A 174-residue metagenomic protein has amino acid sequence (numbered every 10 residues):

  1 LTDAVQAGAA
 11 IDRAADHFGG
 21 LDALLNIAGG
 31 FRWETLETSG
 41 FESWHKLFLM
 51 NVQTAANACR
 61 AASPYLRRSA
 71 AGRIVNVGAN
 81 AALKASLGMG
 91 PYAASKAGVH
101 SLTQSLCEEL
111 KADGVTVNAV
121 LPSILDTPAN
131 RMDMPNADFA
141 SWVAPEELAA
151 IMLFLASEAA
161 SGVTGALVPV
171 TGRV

Functional and structural regions predicted by a protein language model:
I27-R32: Conserved NAD(P)H cofactor-binding loop of Rossmann-fold oxidoreductase domains
T35-L36, S43-F48: Substrate-binding pocket helix/loop in short-chain dehydrogenase/reductase
E37, K84-G90, A112: Active-site loop immediately N-terminal to the catalytic Tyr-X3-Lys motif of short-chain dehydrogenase/reductase
C59, S95: Active-site helix of classical SDR
P64, E108-E109, S161: Alpha-helical segment proximal to the catalytic Tyr-Lys
A79: Residue(s) in the substrate-gating loop at a strand-loop-helix junction that position the organic substrate next
A112, A119-V120, T127, A137-V174: C-terminal helical subdomain
